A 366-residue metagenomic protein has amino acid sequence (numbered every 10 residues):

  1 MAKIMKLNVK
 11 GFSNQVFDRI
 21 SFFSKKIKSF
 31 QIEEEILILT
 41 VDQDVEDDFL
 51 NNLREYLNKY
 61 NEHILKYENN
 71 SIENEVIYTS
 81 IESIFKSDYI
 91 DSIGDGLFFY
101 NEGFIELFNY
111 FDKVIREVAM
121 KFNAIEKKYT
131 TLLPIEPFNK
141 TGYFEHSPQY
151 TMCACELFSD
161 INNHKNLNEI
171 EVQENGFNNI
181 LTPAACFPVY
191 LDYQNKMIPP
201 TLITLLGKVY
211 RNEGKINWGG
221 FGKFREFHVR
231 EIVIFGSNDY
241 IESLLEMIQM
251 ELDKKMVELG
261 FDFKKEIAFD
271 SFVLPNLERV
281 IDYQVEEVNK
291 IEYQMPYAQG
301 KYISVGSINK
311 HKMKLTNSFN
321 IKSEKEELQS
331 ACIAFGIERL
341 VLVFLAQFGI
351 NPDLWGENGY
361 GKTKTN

Functional and structural regions predicted by a protein language model:
M1-I20: Short glycine-/aliphatic-rich beta-strand segments at the starts of folded cytosolic domains
A2-N8, K25, E33-E34, I38-N366: TRNA-recognition modules of translation machinery and tRNA-sensing kinases, especially anticodon-binding
F17-I32: Short, flexible N-terminal segments of the mature chain
